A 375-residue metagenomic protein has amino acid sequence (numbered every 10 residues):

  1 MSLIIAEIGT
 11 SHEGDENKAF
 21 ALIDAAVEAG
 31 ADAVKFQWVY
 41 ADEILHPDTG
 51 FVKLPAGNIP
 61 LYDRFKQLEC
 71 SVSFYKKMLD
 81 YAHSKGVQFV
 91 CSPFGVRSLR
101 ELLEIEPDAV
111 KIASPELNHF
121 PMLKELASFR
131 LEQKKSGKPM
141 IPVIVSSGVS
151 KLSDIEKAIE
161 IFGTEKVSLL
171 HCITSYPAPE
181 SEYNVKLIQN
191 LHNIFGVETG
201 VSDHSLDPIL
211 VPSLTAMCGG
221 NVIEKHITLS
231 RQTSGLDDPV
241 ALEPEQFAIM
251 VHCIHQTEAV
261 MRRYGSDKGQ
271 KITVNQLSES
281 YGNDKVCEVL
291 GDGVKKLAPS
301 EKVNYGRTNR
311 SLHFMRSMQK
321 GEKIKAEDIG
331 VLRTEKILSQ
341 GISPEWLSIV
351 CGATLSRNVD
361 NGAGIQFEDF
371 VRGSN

Functional and structural regions predicted by a protein language model:
M1-N375: Catalytic cores and adjacent flexible loops of soluble metabolic enzymes that perform enolate/carbanion chemistry on
